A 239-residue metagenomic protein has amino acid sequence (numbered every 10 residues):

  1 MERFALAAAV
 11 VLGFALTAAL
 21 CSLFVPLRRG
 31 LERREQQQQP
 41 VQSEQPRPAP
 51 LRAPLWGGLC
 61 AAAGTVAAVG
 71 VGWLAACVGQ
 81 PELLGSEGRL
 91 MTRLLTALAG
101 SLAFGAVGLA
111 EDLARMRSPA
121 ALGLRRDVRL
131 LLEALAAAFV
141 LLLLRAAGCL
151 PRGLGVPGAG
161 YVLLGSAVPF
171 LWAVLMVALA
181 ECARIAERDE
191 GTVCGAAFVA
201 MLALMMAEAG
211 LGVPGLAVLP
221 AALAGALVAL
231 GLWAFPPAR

Functional and structural regions predicted by a protein language model:
E2-R239: "…together with the soluble PPM/PP2C metallo-phosphatase catalytic core" -> "…together with the soluble PPM/PP2C
